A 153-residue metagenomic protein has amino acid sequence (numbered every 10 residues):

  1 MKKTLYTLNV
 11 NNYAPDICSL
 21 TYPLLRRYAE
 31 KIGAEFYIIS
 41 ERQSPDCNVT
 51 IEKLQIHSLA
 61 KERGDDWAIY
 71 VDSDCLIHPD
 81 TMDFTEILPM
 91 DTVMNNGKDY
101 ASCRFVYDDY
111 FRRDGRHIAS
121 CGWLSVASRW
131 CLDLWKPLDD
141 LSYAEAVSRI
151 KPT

Functional and structural regions predicted by a protein language model:
M1-D66: N-terminal anchoring/stem segment of glycosyltransferases
V10-N12, Q43-S44, C75-L76, D99-A101 (+1 more regions): Short, solvent-exposed loop/turn segments at secondary-structure junctions
C18-L20, M82-D83, K136-P137: Short coil/turn segments at secondary-structure boundaries
K53, V71, I118-C121: Residues that flank catalytic or metal-binding motifs in active/ligand-binding sites
Q55, G122-T153: Catalytic core and acceptor-binding pocket of nucleotide-sugar-dependent glycosyltransferases
K61, D114-H117: A short catalytic or substrate-binding loop motif that flags glycine-/basic-rich loops and adjacent residues that bind
D65-L76: Short beta-strand-to-loop acidic/aromatic patch adjacent to the donor-nucleotide binding site
I77-G115: Conserved donor-nucleotide/metal-binding helix-loop-beta segment in metal-dependent transferases, i.e., the alpha-helix
